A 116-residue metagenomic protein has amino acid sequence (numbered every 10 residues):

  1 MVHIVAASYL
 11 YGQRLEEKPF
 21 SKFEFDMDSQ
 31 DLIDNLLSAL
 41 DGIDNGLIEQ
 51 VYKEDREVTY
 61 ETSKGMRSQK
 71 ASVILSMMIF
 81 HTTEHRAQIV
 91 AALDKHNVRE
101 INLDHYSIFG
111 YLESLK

Functional and structural regions predicted by a protein language model:
M1-F23, G65-K116: Short, contiguous alpha-helical
Q13, E17-R56: Helix-adjacent hinge/juxtasegments
K53-V58, A91-K95: Long amphipathic alpha-helical segments
